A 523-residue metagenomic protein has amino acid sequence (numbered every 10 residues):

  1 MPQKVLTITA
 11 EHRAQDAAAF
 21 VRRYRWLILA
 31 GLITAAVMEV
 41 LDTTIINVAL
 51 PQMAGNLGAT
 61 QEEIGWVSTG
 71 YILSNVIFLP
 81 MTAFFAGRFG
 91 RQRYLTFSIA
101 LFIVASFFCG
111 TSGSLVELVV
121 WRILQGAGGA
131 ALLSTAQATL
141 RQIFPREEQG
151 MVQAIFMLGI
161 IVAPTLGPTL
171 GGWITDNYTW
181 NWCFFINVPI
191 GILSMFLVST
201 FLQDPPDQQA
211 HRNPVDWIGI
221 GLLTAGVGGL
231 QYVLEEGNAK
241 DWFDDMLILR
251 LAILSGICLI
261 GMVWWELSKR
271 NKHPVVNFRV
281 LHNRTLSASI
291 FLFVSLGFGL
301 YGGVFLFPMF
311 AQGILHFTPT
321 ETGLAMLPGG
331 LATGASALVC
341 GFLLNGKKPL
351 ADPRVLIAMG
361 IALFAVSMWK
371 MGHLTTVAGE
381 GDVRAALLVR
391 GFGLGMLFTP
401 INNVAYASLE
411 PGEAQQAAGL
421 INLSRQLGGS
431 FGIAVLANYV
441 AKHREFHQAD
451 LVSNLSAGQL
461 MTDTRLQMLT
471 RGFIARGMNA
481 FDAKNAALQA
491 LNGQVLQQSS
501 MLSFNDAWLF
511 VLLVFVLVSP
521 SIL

Functional and structural regions predicted by a protein language model:
E11-A18, E63, L193, A378 (+2 more regions): Hydrophobic transmembrane architecture of multi-pass small-molecule transporters
R23-A83, G87, Q92-L95, L101 (+10 more regions): Transmembrane core module of solute transporters
V48, P80-M81, T165, T169 (+6 more regions): Residue-level hotspots within transmembrane alpha-helices of multi-pass secondary transporters
E63, E148-I155, E413-L420: Cytoplasmic loop-to-transmembrane helix junctions
L79-L223, E236, D245-M246, L331: Helix-loop-helix hairpins in multi-pass membrane proteins, especially solute transporters
I155-G159, L292, L420-S424: Hydrophobic alpha-helical segments of secondary membrane carriers
A163-T175, L234, P308, C340 (+2 more regions): Small-residue (Gly/Pro/Ala) motifs that create kinks and tight helix-helix packing interfaces
P189-P206, T224-E236, S255-K269, S519-L523: C-terminal membrane-cytosol helix-exit motif in multi-pass small-molecule transporters
